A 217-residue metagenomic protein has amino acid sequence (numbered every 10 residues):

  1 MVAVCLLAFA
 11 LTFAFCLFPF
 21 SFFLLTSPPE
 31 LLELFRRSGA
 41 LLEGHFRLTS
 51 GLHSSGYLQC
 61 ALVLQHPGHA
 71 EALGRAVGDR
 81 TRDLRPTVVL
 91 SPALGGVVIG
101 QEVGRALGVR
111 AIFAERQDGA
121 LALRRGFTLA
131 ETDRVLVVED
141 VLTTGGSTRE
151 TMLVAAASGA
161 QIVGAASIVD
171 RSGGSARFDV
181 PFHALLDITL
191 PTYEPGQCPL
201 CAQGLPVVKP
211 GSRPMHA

Functional and structural regions predicted by a protein language model:
F9, F20-A217: PRPP-associated nucleotide enzymes
L11-F15: N-terminal polybasic/positive-inside topogenic patches
